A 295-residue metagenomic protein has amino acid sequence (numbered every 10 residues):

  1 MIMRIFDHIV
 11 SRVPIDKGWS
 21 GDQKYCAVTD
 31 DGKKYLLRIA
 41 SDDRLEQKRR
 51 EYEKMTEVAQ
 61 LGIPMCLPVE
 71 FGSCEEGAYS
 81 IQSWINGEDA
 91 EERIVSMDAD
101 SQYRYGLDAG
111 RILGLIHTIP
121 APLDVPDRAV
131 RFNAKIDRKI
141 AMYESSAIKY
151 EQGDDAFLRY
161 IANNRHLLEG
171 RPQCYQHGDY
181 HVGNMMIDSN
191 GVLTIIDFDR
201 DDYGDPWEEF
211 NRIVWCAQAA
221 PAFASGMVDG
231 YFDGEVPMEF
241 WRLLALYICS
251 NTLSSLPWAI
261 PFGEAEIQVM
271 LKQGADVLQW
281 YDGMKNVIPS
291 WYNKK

Functional and structural regions predicted by a protein language model:
M1-F6, T118-G178, D229, Q273-M284 (+1 more regions): An alpha-helical support segment within catalytic cores of ATP-dependent transferases
F6-I15: Conserved N-terminal boundary motif of the eukaryotic protein kinase catalytic domain
P14-D127: ATP-binding pocket architecture of kinase catalytic cores
D22, L107, E169, R212 (+1 more regions): Helix-rich C-terminal or lid/interface subdomains of diverse kinases
Q23-V28, L37, R159-F210: Active-site acidic catalytic loop and adjacent metal/ATP-binding pocket of ATP-dependent phosphoryl transfer enzymes
K48-E51, W207, S225: Conserved strand-to-helix beginnings and helix N-cap segments that scaffold or border functional pockets
M55, D98-A99, T194, N211-V214 (+1 more regions): Glycine-rich, phosphate-binding/catalytic loops in enzymes
A59-G62, G72, E88-D89, I116-L123 (+6 more regions): A general structural signal marking secondary-structure boundaries and capping sites
